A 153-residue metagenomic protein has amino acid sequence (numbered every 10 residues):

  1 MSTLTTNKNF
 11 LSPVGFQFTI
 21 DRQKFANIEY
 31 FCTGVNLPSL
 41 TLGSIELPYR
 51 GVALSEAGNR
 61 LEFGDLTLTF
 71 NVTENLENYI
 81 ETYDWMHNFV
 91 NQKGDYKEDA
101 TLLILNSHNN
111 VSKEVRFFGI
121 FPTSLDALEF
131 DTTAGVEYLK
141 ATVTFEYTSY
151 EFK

Functional and structural regions predicted by a protein language model:
M1-K153: Glycine-rich, low-complexity intrinsically disordered segments
